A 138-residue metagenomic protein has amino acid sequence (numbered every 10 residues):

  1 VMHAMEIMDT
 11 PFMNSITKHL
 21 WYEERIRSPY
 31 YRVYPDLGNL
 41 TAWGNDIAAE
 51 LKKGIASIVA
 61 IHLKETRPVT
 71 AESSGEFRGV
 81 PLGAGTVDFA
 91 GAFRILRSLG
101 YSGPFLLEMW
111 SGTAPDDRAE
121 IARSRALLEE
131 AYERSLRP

Functional and structural regions predicted by a protein language model:
F12-P35, L40-P138: Histidine-acidic metal/acid-base catalytic patches
